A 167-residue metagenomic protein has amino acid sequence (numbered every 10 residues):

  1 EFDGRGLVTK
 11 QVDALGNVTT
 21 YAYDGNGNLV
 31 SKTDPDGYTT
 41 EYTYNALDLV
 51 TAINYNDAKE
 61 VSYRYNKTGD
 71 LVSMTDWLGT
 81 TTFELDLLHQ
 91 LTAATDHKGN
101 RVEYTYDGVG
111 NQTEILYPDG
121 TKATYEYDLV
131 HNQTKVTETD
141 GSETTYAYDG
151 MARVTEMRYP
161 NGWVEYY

Functional and structural regions predicted by a protein language model:
E1-D13, N17-D34, Y38-Y55, K59-D76 (+5 more regions): Beta-strand elements of repeat-based all-beta scaffolds
